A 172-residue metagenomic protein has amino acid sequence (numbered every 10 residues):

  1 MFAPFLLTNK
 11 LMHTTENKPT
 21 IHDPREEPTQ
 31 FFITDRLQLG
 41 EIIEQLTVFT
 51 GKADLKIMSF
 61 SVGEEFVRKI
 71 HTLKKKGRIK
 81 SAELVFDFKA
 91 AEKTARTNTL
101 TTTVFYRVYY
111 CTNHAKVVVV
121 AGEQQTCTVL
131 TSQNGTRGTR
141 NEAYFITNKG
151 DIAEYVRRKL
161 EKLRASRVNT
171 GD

Functional and structural regions predicted by a protein language model:
M1-D172: PLD/PLD-like phosphodiesterase catalytic module centered on the HKD motif
